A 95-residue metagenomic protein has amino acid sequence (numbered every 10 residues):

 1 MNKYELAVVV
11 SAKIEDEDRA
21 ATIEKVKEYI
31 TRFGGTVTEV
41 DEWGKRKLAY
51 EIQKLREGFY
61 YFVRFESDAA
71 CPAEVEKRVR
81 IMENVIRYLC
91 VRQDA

Functional and structural regions predicted by a protein language model:
N2-A95: Structured, basic alpha/beta domains of bacterial-type, RNA-associated proteins
